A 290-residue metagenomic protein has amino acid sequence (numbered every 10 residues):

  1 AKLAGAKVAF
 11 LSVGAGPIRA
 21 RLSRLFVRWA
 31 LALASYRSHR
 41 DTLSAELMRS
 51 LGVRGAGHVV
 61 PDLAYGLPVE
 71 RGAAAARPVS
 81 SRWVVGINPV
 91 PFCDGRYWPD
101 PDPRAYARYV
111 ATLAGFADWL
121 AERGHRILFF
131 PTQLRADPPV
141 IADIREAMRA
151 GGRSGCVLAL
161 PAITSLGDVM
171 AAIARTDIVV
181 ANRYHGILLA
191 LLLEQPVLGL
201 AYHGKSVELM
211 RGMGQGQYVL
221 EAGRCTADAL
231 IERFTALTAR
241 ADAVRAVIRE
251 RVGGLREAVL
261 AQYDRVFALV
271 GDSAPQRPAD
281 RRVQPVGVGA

Functional and structural regions predicted by a protein language model:
A1-A290: Active-site anion-handling motifs in enzyme catalytic cores
